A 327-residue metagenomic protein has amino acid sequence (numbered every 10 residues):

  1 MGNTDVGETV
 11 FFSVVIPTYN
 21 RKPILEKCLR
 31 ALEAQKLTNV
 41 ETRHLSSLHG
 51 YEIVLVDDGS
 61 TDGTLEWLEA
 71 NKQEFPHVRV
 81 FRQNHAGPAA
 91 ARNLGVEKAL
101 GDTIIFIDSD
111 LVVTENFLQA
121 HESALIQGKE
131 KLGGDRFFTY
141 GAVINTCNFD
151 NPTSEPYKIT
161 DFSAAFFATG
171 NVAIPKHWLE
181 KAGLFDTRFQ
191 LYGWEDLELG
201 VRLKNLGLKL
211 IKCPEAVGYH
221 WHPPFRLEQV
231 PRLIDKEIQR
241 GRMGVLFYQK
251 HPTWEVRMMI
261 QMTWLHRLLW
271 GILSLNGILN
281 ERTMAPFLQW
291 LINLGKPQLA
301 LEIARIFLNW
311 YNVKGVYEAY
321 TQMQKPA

Functional and structural regions predicted by a protein language model:
M1-A34: N-proximal low-complexity "stem/linker" segments adjacent to membrane-targeting elements
R30-E41, S47-G50: Short, acidic, metal-binding catalytic loop of nucleotide-sugar glycosyltransferases
A31, D57-E66, D108-L111: A conserved acidic beta->alpha catalytic loop
Q83-A99, F166: Glycine-rich, basic loop-to-helix element that forms the pyrophosphate-binding segment of sugar-nucleotide handling
I104: Short aromatic/hydrophobic "clamp" motif used to bind/position activated sugar donors
E115-P152: Conserved donor NDP-sugar-binding/catalytic core segment of glycosyltransferases
N171-V172, W178-G183, F189-V217: A short, conserved alpha-helix in the catalytic core of glycosyltransferases
D235, Q239, V256-A327: Non-catalytic, C-terminal membrane-associated alpha-helical segments of glycosyltransferases
